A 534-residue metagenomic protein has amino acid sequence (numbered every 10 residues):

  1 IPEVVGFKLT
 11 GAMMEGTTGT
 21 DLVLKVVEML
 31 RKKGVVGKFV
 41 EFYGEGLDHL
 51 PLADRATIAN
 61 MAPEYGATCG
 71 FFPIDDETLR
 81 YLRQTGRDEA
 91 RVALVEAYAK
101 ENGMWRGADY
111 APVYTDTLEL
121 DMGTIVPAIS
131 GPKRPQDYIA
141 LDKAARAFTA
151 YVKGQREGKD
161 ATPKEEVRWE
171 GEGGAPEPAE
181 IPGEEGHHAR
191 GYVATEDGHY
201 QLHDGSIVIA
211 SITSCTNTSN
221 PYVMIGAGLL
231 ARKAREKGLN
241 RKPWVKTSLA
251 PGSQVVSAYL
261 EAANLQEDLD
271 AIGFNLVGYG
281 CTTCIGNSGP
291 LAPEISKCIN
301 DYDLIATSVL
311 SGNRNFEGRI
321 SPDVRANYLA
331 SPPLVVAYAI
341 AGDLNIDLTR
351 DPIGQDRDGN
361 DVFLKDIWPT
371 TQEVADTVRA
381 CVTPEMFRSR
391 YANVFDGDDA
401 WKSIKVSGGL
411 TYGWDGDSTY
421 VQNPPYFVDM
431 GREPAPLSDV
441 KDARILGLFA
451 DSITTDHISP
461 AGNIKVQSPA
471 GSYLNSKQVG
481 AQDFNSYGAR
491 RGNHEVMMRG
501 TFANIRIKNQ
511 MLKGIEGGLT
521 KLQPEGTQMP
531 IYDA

Functional and structural regions predicted by a protein language model:
I1-A534: Fe-S-dependent hydro-lyases/dehydratases of central metabolism
